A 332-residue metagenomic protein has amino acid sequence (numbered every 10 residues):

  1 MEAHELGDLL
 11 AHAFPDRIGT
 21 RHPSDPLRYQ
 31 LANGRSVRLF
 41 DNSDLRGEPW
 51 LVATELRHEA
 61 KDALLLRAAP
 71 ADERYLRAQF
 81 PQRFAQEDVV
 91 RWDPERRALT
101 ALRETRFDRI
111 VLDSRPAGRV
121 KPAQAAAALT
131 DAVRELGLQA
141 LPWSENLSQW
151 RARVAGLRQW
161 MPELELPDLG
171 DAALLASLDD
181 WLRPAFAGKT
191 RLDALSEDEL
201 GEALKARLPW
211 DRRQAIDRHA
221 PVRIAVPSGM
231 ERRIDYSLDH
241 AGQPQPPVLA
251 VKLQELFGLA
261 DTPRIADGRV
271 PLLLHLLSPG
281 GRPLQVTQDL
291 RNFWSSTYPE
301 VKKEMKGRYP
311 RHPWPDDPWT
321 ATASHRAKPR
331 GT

Functional and structural regions predicted by a protein language model:
M1-R21, D25-R28, N33-S36, P49-R223 (+1 more regions): Acidic, serine/threonine- and proline-rich low-complexity intrinsically disordered segments
R35-L39, W50-L51, A241, P246: Internal mixed beta-strand/loop scaffold within catalytic domains of large alpha/beta enzymes
L64-L66, G242-D261: Phosphate-centric recognition/catalysis
